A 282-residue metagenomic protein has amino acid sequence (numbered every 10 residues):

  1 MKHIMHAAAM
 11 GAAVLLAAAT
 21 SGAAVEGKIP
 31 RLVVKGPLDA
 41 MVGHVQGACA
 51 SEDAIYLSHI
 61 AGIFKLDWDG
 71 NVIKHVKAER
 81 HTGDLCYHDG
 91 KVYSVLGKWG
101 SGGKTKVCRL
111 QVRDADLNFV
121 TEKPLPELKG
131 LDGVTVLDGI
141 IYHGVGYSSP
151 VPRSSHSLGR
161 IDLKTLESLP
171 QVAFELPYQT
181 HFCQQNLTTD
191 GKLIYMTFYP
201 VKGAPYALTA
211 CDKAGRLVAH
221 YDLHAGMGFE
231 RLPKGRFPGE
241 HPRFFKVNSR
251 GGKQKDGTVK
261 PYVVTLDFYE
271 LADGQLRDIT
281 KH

Functional and structural regions predicted by a protein language model:
P30-D39, D69-K77, N118-P124, E167-Y178 (+1 more regions): A short beta-strand motif characteristic of beta-propeller blades
V33-A61, H81-D84: Beta-strand-rich domains and repeat architectures in extracellular enzymes and scaffolds, especially beta-propellers
V42-G47, E79-Y87, L125-L137, Q179-L187 (+1 more regions): Repeated scaffold domains used in trafficking and secretory/extracellular systems, primarily beta-propellers
E52-D53, D89-G90, D138-I140, G191-K192 (+1 more regions): Short coil/turn segments that connect the beta-strands within blades of beta-propeller domains
A61, K98-G100, Y147-S149, P200-V201 (+1 more regions): Residue-level signature of beta-propeller blades and closely related beta-rich strand-turn architectures in secreted
G70-C108: Blade-loop segments of beta-propeller domains
S101-Q111, P150-G159, G203-T209, G252-D273: Structural motif
L176-A210: Loop/turn-rich, solvent-exposed surfaces of beta-rich toroidal or solenoidal domains
